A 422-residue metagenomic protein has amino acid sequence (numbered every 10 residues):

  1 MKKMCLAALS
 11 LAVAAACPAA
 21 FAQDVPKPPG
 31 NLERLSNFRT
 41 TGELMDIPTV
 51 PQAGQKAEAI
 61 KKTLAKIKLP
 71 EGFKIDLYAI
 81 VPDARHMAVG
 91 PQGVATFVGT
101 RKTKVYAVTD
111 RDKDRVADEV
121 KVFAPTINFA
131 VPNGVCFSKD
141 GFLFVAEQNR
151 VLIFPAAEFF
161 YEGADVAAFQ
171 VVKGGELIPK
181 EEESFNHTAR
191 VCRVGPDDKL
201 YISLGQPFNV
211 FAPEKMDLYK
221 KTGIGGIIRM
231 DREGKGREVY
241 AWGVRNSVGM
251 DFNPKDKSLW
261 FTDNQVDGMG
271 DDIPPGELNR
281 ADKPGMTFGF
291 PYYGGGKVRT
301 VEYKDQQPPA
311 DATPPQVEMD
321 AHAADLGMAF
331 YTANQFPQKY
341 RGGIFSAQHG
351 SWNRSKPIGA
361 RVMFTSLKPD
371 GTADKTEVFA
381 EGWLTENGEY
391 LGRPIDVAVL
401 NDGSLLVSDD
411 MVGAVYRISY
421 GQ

Functional and structural regions predicted by a protein language model:
D24-P70, A189, Q206-E214, T222-G225 (+6 more regions): Beta-propeller domain segments
L77-P82, F123-N128, V172-S184, V239-G243 (+3 more regions): Surface loop/turn motifs at the tips and blade-to-blade linkers of beta-strand repeat domains
V81, G90-Q92, A130, S138 (+4 more regions): Structural WD40 beta-propeller signal
M87, V135, C192, S247-M250 (+2 more regions): Hydrophobic core register within WD40 beta-propeller blades
A95-G99, F142-V145, K199-S203, S258-T262 (+3 more regions): Conserved beta-propeller blade signature
V108-R115, F154-A164, D282-F288, F364-T372 (+1 more regions): Short loop/turn segments immediately following beta-strands, especially the blade-tip and inter-blade linker loops
E119-T126, A130-C136, Q148-G195: Asp-box/WD-like beta-propeller blade repeats and closely related beta-sheet repeat scaffolds
A398-Q422: Blade-level signature of beta-propeller repeat domains, shared across WD40, Kelch, NHL, RCC1 and BNR/Asp-box propellers
